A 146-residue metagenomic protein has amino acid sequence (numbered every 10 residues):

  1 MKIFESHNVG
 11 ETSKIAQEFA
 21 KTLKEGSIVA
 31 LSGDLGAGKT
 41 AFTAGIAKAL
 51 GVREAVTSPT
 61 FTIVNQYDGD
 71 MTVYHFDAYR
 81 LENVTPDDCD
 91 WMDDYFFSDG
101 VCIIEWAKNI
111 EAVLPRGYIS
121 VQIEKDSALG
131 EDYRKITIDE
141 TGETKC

Functional and structural regions predicted by a protein language model:
M1-E18: N-terminal pre-Walker A segment at the start of P-loop NTPase domains
K2, T85, D93-C146: Short phosphate-coordinating micro-motif centered on Lys-Gly-acidic
F19-G26: Phosphate-binding P-loop
V29-L31: Hydrophobic anchor at the beta1->P-loop junction of P-loop NTPases
L35: The conserved Walker
K39: Conserved lysine of the Walker
V52-Y67: Short beta-strand-centered segment that lines the nucleotide-binding/catalytic pocket of NTP-utilizing
H75-E82: Switch II (G3) loop of P-loop NTPases
